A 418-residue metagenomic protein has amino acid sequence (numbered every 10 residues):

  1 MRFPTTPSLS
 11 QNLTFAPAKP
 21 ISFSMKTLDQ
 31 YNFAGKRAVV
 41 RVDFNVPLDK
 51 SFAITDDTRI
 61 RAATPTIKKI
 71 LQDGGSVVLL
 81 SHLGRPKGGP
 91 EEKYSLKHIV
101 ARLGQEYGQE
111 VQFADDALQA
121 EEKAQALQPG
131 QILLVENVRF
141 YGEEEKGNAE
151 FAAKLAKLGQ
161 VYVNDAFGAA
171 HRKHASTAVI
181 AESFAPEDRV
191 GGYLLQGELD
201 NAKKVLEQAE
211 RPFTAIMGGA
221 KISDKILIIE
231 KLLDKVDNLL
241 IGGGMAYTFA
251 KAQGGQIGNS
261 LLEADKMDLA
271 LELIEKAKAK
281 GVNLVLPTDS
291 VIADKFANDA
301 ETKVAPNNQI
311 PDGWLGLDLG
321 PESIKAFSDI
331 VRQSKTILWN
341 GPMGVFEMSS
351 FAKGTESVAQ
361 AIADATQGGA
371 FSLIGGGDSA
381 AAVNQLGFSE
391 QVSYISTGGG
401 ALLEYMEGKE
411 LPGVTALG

Functional and structural regions predicted by a protein language model:
M1-F23: N-terminal amphipathic/basic-hydrophobic helices that include classical n-h-c signal peptides and signal-anchor
N12, I21-G418: Active-site loop-to-helix "anion-binding N-cap" substructures in soluble metabolic enzymes
